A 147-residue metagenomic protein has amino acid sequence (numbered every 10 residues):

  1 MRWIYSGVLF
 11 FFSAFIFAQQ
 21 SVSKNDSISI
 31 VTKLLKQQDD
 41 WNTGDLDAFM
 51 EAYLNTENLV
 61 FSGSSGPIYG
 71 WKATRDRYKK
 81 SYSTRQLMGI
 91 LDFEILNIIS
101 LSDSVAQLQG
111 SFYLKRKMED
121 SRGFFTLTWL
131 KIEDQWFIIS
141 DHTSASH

Functional and structural regions predicted by a protein language model:
R2-L9: Sec-dependent signal peptide recognition, specifically the positively charged N-region followed immediately by
W3, I16-A52: Short, low-complexity N-terminal intrinsically disordered segments enriched in polar/charged residues
Q37, F49-M50, L59, T74 (+2 more regions): Hydrophobic pocket/interface hotspot
L54, S65, N97, G110-F112 (+2 more regions): A mature extracytoplasmic/lumenal domain signature
N58-Y69, Y82-Q86: A short gly/proline-enriched turn/hairpin at secondary-structure junctions
R75-K117: Surface-exposed, charged secondary-structure patches
R122-H147: Short beta-strand edge/turn micro-motifs at domain boundaries
